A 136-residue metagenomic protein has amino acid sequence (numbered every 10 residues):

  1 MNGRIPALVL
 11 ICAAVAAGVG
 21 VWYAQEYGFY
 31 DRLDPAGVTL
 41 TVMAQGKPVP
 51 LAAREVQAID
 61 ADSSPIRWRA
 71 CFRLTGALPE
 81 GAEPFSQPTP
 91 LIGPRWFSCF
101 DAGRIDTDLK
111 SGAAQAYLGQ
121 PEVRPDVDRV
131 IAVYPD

Functional and structural regions predicted by a protein language model:
R4-G81: N-terminal export/targeting and maturation segments
P35, A132-Y134: Aromatic- and glycine-enriched beta-alpha-beta binding-site module
Q57-V123: Mature extracytoplasmic domains of secretory-pathway proteins
P125-D128, P135-D136: C-terminal partner/receptor-binding element of secreted or periplasmic proteins
